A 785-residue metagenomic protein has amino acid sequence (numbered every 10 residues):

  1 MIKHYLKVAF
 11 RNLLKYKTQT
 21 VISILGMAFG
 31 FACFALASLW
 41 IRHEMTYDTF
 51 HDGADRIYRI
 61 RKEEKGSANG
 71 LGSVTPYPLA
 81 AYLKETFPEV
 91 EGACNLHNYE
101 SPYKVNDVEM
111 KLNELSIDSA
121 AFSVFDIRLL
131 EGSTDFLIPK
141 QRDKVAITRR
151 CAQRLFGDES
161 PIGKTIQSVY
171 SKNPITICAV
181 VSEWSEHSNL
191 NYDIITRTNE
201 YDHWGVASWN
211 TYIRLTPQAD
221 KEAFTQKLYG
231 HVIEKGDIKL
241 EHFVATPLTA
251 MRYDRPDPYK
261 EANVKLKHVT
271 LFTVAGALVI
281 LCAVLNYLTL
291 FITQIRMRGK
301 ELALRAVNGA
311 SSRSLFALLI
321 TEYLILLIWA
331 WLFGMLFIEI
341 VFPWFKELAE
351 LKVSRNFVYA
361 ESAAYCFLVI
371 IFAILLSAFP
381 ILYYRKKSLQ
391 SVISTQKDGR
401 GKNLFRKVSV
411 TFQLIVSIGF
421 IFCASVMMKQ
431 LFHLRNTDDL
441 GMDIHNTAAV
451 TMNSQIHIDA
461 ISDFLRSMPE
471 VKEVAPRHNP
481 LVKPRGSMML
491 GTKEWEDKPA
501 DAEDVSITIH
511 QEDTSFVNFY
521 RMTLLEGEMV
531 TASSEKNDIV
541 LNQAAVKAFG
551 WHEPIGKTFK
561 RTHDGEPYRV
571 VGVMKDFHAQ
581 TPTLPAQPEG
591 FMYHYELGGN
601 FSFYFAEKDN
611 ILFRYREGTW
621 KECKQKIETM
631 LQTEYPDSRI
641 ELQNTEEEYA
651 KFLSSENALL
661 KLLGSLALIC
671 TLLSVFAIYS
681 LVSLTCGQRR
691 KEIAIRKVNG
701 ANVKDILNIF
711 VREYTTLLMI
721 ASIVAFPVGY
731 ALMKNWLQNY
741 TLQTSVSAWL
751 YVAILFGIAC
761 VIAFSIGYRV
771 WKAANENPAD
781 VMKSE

Functional and structural regions predicted by a protein language model:
K3-L6, R11, K15, Q19 (+8 more regions): Membrane-helix entry/capping segments
L6-L14, T18, I22, G26 (+4 more regions): Intracellular coupling helices
L13, S23, E44, I60 (+27 more regions): Generic structural signal for small/hydrophobic residues in well-ordered secondary structure, especially within
K15-R42, V264-K300, I328, F405-Q430 (+3 more regions): Hydrophobic alpha-helical transmembrane segments of multi-pass inner-membrane transport and secretion
A32, L36, V244, Y323-K387 (+2 more regions): Small-residue-rich transmembrane alpha-helices
A37-P102, A207-R214, A223-K227, V244-Y253 (+2 more regions): Membrane-proximal extracellular/periplasmic loop immediately following the first transmembrane helix
D118-E131, V145-V264, D463-K651: Mid-to-C-terminal secondary-structure elements that act as membrane-proximal/extracytoplasmic interface segments
D637-L718, S722, M733: C-terminal transmembrane helical bundles of large multi-pass transporters and their helix-start/helix-kink determinants
